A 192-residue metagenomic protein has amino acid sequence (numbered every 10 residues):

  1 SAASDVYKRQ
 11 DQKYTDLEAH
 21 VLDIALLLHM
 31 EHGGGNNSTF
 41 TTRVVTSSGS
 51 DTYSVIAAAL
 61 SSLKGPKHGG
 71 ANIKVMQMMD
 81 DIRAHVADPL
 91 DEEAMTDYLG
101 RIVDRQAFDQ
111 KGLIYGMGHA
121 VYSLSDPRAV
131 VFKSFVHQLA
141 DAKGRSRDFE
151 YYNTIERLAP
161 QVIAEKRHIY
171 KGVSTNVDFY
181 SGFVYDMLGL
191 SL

Functional and structural regions predicted by a protein language model:
S1-L192: Non-transmembrane, aqueous-exposed alpha-helical and coiled segments at domain scale
